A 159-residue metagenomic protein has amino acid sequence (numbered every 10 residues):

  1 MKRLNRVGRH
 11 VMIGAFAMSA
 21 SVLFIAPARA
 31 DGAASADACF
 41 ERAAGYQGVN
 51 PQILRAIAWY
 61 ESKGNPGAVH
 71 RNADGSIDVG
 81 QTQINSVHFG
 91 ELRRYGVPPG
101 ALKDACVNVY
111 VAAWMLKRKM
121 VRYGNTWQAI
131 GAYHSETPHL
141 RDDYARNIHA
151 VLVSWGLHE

Functional and structural regions predicted by a protein language model:
M1-R6: N-terminal secretory signal peptides that target proteins for export/translocation
R9-I13, W59: Internal alpha-helical transmembrane segments of multi-pass membrane proteins, especially GPCRs
I13-V22: Bacterial N-terminal signal peptides
I25-P27: N-terminal signal peptide c-region/cleavage motif recognized by signal peptidases
R29-E159: Catalytic glycan-binding domains that act on GlcNAc-containing polysaccharides
